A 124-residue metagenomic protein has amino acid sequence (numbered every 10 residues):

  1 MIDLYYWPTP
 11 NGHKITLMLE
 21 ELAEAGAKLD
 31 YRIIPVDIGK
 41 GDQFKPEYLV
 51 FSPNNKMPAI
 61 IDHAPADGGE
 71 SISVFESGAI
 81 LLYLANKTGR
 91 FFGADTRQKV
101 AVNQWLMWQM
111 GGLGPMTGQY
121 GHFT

Functional and structural regions predicted by a protein language model:
M1-T124: GST-like domain detector, emphasizing the conserved glutathione-binding G-site in the N-terminal thioredoxin-like
